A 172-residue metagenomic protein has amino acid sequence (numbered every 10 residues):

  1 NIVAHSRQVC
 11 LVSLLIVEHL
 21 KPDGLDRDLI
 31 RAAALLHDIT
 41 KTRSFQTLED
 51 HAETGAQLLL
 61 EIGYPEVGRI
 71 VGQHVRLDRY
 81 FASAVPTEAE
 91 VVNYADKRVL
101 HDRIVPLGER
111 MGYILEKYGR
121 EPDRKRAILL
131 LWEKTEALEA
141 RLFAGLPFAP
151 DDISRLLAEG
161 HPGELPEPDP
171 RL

Functional and structural regions predicted by a protein language model:
I2-L15, H19-L20: A positional/architectural concept
H5, H51, V67, L131-K134 (+1 more regions): General structural feature for long, well-ordered alpha-helical segments within catalytic domains of soluble enzymes
S6-R7, R103, M111, L115 (+2 more regions): Solvent-exposed, flexible loop/coil residues
Q8, V12, T54, E90 (+1 more regions): Charged catalytic carboxylate motif
V17-E121: Divalent metal-dependent catalytic cores for phosphoryl transfer on phosphate-bearing substrates
R124-L172: Charged phosphate-binding loop/patch that engages nucleotide di/tri-phosphates or the phosphate backbone of nucleic
